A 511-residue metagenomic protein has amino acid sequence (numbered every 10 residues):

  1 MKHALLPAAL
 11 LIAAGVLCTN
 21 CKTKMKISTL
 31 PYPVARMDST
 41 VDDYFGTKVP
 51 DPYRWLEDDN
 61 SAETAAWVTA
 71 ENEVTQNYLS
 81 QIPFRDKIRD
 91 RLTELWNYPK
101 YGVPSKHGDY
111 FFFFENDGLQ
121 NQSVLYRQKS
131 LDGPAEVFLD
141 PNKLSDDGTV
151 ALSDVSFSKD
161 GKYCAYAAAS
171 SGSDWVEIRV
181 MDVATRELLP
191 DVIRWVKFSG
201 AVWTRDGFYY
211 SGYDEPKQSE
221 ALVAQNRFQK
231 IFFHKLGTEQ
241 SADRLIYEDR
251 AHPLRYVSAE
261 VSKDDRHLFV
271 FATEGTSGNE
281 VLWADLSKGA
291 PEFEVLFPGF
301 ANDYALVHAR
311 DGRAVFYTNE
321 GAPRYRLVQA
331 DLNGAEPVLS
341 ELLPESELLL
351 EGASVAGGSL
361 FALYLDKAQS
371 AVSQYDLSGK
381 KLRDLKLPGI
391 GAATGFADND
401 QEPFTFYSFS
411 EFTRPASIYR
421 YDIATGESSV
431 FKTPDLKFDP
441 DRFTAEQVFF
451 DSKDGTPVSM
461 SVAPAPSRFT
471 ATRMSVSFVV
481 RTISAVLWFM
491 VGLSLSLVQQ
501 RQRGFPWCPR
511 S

Functional and structural regions predicted by a protein language model:
M1-P7: Bacterial N-terminal signal peptides that target proteins for export
P7-V16: Bacterial N-terminal signal peptides
G15-C18, G504-F505: Mature extracytoplasmic/luminal segments of secretory-pathway proteins
M25-F45: Charged, compositionally biased N-terminal leader segments and the immediate start of the first structured element
V34-R36, T47-W55, D59-Y110, F114-V137 (+1 more regions): Peripheral, non-catalytic segments that deliver or gate enzyme domains
S467-S484, W488-F489, S494-S496, R501-R503 (+1 more regions): Low-acidity, Ser/Thr- and Arg-rich intrinsically disordered low-complexity segments
